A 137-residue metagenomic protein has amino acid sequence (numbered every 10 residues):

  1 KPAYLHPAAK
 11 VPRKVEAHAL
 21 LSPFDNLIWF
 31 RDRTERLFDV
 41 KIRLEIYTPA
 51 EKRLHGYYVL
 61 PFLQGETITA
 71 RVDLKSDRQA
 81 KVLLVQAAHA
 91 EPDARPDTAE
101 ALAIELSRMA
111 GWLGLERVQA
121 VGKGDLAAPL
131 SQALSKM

Functional and structural regions predicted by a protein language model:
K1-M137: Long, charged, low-complexity, helical-prone intrinsically disordered regions
